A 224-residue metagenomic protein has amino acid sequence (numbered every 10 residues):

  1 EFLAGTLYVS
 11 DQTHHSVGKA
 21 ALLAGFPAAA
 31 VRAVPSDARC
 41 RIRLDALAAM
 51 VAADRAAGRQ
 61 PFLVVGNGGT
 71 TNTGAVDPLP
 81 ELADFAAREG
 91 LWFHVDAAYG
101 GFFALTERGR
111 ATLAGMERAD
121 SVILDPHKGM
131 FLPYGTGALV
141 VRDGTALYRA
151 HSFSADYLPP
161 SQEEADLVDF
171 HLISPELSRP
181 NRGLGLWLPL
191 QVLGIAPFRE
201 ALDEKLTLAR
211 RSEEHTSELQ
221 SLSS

Functional and structural regions predicted by a protein language model:
E1-Y148: Conserved PLP-enzyme active-site core in the AAT-like
H14-K19, A48-A52, F153-S154, E176-G183 (+1 more regions): Short, functional N-terminal and low-complexity linear motifs
F62, T70, L105, A114-E213: Active-site C-terminal subdomain of aminotransferase-like
E214-S224: Single conserved hydrophobic/aromatic residue that forms the stacking wall/gate of nucleotide- or nucleobase-binding
